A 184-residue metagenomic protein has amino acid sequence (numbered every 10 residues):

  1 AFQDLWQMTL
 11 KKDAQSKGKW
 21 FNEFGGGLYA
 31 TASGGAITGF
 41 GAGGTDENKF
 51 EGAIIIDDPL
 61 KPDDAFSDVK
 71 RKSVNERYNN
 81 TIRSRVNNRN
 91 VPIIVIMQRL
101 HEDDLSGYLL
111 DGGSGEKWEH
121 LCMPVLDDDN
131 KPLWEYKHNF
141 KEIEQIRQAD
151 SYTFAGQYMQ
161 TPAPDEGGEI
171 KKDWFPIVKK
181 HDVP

Functional and structural regions predicted by a protein language model:
A1-A36: Conserved nucleotide-state-sensing and coupling region of NTP-binding domains
F2-M8, M123, D127, K131-P132: A glycine-rich helix N-cap at a beta->alpha junction
W20-G27, D64, G156-M159: Conserved P-loop NTPase mechanochemical-coupling segment
N22, I37-G52: Short basic/glycine-enriched coil/helix segment immediately N-terminal to the Walker B
F24, A32-G34, M97-L100, V125-D127 (+1 more regions): Short, flexible loop/turn elements at secondary-structure junctions
T38-G41, D63-D64, G167: Short helix/loop capping segments that flank catalytic or ligand/cofactor-binding pockets
E47-D128: Signature of the SF2 helicase/ATPase Hel1-core->accessory helical subdomain module
N130-P184: ATPase catalytic-site recognition across NTP-hydrolyzing enzymes
